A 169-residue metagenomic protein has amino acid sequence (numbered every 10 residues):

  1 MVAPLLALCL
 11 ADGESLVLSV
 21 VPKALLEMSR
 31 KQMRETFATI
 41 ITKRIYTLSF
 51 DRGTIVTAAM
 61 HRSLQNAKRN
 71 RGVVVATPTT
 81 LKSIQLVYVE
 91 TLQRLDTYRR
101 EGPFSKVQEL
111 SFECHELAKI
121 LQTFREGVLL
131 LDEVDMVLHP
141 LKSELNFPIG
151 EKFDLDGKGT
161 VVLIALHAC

Functional and structural regions predicted by a protein language model:
M1-M60, T77-I84: Conserved Walker A/P-loop ATP-binding site and its immediately adjacent core in helicase/helicase-like ATPase domains
V2-L5, V56-R62, N66, F112-T123: Short alpha-helical segments and helix-capping/turn motifs at coil-helix boundaries
L8, K82-C169: Signature of the SF2 helicase/ATPase Hel1-core->accessory helical subdomain module
S15-V17, N70-V74, R125-V128: Loop/turn-to-beta-strand initiation segments
K23, K31, K43-R44, R52 (+8 more regions): Context-gated lysine
I41-K43, R71-V73, G102-P103, E109-L110: Long, contiguous regulatory modules within eukaryotic nuclear regulatory proteins
R62-A67, V73-L81, Y88-E90: C-terminal catalytic or substrate-handling cores of phosphate/nucleotide- and metal-cofactor-dependent proteins acting
